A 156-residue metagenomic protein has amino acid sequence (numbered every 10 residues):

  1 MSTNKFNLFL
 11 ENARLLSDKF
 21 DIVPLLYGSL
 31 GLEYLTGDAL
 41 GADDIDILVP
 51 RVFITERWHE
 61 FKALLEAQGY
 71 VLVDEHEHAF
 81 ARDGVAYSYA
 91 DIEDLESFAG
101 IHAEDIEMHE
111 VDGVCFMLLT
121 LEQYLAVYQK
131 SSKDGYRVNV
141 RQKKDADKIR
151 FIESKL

Functional and structural regions predicted by a protein language model:
M1-L26, A146, S154-L156: Helical scaffold of the NTase/Pol beta-like nucleotidyltransferase catalytic core
A13-E56, T120: Active-site nucleotide-donor binding segment shared across nucleotidyl transfer reactions
D18-F20, E66, E110: Anion (oxyanion) recognition and catalysis
G31-L32, D94-L95, Q123-Y124: Short, solvent-exposed loop/turn segments at secondary-structure junctions
G37-A39, A79, I106-H109: Short secondary-structure boundary/capping segments
V52-G69: Amphipathic alpha-helical segments
L65-G100: Conserved catalytic core of two-metal-ion nucleotidyltransferases
G100-L156: Catalytic cores of NTP-dependent nucleotidyl/adenyl transfer enzymes across multiple folds
